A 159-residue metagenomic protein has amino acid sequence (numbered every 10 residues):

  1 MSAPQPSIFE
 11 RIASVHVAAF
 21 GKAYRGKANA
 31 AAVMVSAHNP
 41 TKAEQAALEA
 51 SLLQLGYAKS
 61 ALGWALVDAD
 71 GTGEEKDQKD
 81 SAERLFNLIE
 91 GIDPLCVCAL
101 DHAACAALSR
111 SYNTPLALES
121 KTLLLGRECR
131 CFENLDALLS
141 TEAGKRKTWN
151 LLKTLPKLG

Functional and structural regions predicted by a protein language model:
M1-G159: A polyanion-binding, active-site-adjacent surface
